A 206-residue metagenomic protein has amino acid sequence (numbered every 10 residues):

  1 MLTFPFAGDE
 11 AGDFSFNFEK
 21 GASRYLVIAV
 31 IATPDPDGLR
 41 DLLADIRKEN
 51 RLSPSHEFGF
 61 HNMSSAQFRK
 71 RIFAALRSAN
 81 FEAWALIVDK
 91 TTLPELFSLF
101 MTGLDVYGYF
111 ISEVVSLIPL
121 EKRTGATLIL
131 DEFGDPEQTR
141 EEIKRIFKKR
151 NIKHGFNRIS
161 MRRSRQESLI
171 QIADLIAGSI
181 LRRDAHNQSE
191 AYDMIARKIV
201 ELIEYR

Functional and structural regions predicted by a protein language model:
M1-R206: Phosphate-ester processing/binding pockets and catalytic centers
